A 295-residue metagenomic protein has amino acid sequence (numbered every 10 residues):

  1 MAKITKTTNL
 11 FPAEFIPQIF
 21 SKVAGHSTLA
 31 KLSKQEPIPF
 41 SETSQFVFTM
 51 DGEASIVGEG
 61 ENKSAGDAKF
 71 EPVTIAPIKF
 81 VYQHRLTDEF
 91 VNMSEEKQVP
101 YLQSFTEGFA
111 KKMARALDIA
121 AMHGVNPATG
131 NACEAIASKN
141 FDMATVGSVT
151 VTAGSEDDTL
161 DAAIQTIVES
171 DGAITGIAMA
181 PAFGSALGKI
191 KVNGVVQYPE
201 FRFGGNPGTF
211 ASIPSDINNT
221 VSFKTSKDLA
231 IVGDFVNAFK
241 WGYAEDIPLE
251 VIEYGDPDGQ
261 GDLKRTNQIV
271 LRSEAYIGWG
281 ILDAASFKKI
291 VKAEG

Functional and structural regions predicted by a protein language model:
A2-Q83, E107, S286: Assembly/oligomerization interface modules of large self-assembling protein complexes
P39, D67, I78, D171 (+2 more regions): A short, structural micro-pattern
F48-M50, T87, A180-A182, N218 (+1 more regions): Structured loops at beta-to-helix junctions and adjacent beta-edge loops in soluble globular domains
V57-G58, E96, G188-V192, T225-D228 (+1 more regions): Short conserved micro-motifs at the rims of enzyme active sites and ligand-binding pockets
T87-T166, K289-G295: Alpha-helical scaffold segments that mediate packing/assembly in large oligomeric complexes
V149-D262: Extended oligomerization regions of viral-like shell subunits
Y254-G295: Extended, compositionally biased alpha-helical segments that mediate assembly or anchoring
